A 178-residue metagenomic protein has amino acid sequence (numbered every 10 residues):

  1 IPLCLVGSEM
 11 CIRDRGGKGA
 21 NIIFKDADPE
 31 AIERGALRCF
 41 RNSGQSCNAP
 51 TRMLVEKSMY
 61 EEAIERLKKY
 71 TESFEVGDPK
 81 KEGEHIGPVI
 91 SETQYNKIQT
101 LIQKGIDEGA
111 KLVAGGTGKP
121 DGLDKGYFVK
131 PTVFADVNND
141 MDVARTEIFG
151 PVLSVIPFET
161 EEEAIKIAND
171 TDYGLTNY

Functional and structural regions predicted by a protein language model:
I1-G7, C11-I12: Single conserved hydrophobic/aromatic residue that forms the stacking wall/gate of nucleotide- or nucleobase-binding
G16-K18, Q45-R52, K68-T100, T117-F128 (+1 more regions): Flexible, acidic loop-helix segments that line cofactor/substrate-binding pockets
G17, E56, L67, G105 (+2 more regions): Residue-level signal for inorganic ion chemistry
G19-K25, A36, A49-M53, V133 (+1 more regions): Adenylate-forming
I22, E75, I102, D121 (+1 more regions): Conserved C-terminal structural/oligomerization subdomain of aldehyde/semialdehyde dehydrogenase
D28-L37, K57-E75: Conserved core segment of the aminotransferase class I/II
E108-A114, Y173-Y178: Bilobed periplasmic-binding protein-like "clamshell/Venus-flytrap" ligand-binding domains
